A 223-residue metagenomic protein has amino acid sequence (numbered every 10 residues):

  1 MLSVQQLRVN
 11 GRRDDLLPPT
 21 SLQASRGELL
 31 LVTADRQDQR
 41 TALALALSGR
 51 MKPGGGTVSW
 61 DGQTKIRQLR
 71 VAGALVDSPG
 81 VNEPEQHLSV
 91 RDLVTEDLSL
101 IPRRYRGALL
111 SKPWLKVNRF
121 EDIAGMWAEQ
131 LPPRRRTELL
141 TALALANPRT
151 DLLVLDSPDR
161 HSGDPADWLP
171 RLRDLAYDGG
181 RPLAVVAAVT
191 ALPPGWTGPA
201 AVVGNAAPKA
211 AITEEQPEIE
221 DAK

Functional and structural regions predicted by a protein language model:
V4-L7, D15-S25, G56: Conserved beta-strand
L30-T33: Short hydrophobic beta-strand immediately N-terminal to the Walker A/P-loop
D35-L100: ABC ATPase nucleotide-binding domain signature region
P79-L139: ABC-family P-loop ATPase nucleotide-binding domains
P133-L155: GG-anchored amphipathic helix commonly corresponding to the ABC/SMC/Rad50 NBD signature/C-loop
R149-D151, R160-G195: Conserved catalytic loops of ABC-family nucleotide-binding domains
W196-I219: A short helix-turn-beta junction within AAA+ P-loop NTPase domains corresponding to the substrate/partner-engaging
